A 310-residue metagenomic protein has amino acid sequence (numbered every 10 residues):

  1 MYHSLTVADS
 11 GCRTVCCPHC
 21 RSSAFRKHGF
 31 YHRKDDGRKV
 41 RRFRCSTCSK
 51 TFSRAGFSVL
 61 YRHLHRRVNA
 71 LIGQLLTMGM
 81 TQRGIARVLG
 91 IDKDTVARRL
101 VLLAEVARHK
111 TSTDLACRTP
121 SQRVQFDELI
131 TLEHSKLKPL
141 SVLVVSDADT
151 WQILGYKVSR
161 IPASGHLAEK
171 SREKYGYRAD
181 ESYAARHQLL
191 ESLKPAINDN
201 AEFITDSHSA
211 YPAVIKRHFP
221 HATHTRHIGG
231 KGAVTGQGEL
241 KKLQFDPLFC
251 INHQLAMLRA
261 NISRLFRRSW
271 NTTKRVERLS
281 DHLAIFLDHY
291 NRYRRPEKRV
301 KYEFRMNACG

Functional and structural regions predicted by a protein language model:
M1-G310: Residue-level recognition of single "structural anchor" positions that define or cap local secondary structure
